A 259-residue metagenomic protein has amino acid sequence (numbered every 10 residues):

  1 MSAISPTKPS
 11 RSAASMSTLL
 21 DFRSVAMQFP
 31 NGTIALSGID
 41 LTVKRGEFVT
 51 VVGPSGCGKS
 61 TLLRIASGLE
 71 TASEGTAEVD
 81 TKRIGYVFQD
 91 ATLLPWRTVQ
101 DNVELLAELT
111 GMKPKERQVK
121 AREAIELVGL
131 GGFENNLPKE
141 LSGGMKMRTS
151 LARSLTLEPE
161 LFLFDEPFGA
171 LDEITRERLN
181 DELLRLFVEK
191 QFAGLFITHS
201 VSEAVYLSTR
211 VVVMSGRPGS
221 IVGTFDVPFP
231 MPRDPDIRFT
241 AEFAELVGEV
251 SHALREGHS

Functional and structural regions predicted by a protein language model:
V52-P54: The feature captures the beta-strand-to-loop junction immediately N-terminal to the Walker
S67: Helix-to-loop junction immediately C-terminal to a conserved catalytic motif
R97-E104: Short coil-to-helix segment of the ABC ATPase nucleotide-binding domain corresponding to the Q-loop/switch region
E104, E108, K115-F133, R185: Conserved ABC ATPase "signature" region
N136-K139, L157: Conserved signature/switch motifs of ABC ATPase nucleotide-binding domains
F162-D165: Catalytic Walker B motif of ABC-type/P-loop ATPase nucleotide-binding domains
